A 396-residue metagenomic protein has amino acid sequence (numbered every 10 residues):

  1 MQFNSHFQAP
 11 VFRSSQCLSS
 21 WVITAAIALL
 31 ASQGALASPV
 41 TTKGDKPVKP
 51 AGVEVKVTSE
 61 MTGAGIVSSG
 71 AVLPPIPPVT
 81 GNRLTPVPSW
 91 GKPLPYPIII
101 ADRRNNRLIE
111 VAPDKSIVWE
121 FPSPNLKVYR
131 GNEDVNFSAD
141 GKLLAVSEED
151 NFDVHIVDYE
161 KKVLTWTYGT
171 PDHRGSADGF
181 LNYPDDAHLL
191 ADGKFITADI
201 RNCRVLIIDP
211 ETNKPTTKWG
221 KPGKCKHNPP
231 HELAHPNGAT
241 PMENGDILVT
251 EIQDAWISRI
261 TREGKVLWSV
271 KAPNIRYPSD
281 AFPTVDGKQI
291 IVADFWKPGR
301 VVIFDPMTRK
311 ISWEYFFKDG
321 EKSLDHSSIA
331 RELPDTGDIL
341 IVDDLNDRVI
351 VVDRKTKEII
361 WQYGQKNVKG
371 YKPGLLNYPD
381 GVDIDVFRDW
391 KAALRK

Functional and structural regions predicted by a protein language model:
M1-C17: N-terminal secretory signal peptides that target proteins for export/translocation
Q8, I27-A31, D45-K46: Intrinsically disordered and other compositionally biased segments
S15, S19-W21, A112: Short, amphipathic alpha-helical segments
S20-G34: Bacterial N-terminal signal peptides
S38-K396: Histidine-/acidic-rich catalytic cores in large beta-rich domains
